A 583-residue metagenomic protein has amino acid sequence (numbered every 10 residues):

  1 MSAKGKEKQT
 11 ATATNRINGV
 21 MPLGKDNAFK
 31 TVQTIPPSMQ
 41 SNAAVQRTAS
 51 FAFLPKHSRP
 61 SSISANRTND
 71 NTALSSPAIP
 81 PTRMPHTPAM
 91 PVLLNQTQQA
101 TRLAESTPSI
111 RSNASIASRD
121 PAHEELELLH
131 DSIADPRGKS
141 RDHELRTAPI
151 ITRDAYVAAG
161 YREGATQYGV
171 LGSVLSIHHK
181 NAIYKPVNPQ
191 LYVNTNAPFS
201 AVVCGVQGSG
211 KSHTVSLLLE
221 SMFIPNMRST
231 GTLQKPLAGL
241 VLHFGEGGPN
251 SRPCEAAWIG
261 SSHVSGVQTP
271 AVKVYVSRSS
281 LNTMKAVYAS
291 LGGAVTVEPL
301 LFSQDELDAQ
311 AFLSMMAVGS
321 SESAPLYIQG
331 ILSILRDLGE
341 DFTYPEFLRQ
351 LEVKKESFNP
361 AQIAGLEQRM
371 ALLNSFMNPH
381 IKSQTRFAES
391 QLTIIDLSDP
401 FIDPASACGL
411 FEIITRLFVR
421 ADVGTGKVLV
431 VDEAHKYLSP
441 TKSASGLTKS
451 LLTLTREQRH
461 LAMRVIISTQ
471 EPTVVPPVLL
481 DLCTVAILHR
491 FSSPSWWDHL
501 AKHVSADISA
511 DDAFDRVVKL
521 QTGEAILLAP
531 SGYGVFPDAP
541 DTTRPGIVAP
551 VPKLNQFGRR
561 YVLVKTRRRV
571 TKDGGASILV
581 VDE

Functional and structural regions predicted by a protein language model:
S2-K8, N18, L23-K25, V32 (+6 more regions): Basic- and hydrophobic-enriched, low-structure N-terminal and domain-boundary segments that flank ATP-binding catalytic
E163, Q167, K211, V215-S216 (+1 more regions): Phosphate/oxyanion-binding active-site loops and adjacent basic polyanion-contact surfaces
Q167-V276, L527, V562-A576, E583: Glycine-rich phosphate-binding loop of nucleotide-binding enzymes
H179-I183, E255-W258, T343-L348, C483 (+1 more regions): Intrinsically disordered, low-complexity domain-flanking/linker segments in eukaryotic proteins, enriched
T214-S221, P253-A257, A311-M315, G330 (+6 more regions): Alpha-helical scaffold elements adjacent to nucleotide-binding pockets in ATP/GTP-utilizing enzyme cores
E220-R456, H460-M463, K519-F536: P-loop NTPase motor domains
T455-T543: Conserved ATP-driven motor cores of ASCE-family P-loop NTPases powering translocation/secretion/packaging/pilus
Q521-E583: Conserved P-loop NTPase motor module
